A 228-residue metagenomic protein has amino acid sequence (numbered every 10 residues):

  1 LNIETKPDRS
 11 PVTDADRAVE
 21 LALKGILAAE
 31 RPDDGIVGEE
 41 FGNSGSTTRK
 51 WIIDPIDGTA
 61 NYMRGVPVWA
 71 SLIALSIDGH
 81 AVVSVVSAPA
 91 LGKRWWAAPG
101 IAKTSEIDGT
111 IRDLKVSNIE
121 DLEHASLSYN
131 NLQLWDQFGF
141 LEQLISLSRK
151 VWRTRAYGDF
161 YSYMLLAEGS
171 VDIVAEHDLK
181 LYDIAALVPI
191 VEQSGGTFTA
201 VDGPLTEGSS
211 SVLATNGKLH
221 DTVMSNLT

Functional and structural regions predicted by a protein language model:
L1-I56, K218-S225: N-terminal subdomain of lithium-sensitive/metallo-dependent phosphomonoesterases centered on the IMPase/IPPase/PAP
D16, L27, T59, A88 (+5 more regions): Residue-level signal for inorganic ion chemistry
R17, L21, E40, P55-G58 (+5 more regions): Generic detector of well-ordered alpha-helical packing
S46-K103: DPxDG-like acidic metal-binding loop motif
S84, A102-I107, Y129, I173: Short hydrophobic/aromatic-rich beta-strand segments that constitute the beta-sheet cores of beta-sandwich/beta-barrel
A90-L122: A conserved active-site-flanking secondary-structure segment within enzyme catalytic domains
K115-T228: An extended, acidic
